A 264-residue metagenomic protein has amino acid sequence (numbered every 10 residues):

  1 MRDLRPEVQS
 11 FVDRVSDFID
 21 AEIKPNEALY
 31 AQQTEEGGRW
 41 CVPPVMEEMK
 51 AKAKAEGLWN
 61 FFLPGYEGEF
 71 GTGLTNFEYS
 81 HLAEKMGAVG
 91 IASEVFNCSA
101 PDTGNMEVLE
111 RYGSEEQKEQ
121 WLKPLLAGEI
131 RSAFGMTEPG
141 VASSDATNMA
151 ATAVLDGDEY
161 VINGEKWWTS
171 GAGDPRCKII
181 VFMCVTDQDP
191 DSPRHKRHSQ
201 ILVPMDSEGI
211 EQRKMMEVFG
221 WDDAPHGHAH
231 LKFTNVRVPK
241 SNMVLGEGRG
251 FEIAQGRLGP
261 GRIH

Functional and structural regions predicted by a protein language model:
M1-S99, E116-Q120, P124-A127, R131: Amphipathic, small/basic residue-rich leader segments at the start of a protein or domain
R2-P6, S10-F11, Q200, E211-H264: Glycine-rich beta->alpha junctions and the first turn(s) of the following alpha-helix
G57, L82-A88, M183-T186, L202-I210 (+1 more regions): Short Ser/Thr-interspersed hydrophobic loop/turn segments at strand-loop and sheet-helix junctions that line or gate
F96-E116, D145: N-terminal glycine-rich flavin-associated loop
G128-T137, F182-M183: A short, Trp-centered hydrophobic/proline-enriched beta-strand micro-motif
A142, W167-D174, G259-H264: Glycine-rich phosphate/pyrophosphate-binding beta-alpha loops
A151-V154: A structural signal for short hydrophobic beta-strand segments in well-ordered beta-sheet cores
D158-E159, N163-R213: A short core secondary-structure module
